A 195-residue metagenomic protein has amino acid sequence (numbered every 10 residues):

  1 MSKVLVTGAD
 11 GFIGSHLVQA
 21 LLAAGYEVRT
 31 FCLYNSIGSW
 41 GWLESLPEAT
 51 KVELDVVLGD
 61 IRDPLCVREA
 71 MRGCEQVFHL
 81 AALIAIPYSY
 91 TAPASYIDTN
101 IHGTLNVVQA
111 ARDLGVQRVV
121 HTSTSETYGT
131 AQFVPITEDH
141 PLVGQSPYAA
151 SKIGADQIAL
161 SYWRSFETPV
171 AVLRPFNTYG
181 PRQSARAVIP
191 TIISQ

Functional and structural regions predicted by a protein language model:
M1-T178: N-terminal Rossmann-like NAD(P)+-binding domain of SDR-like oxidoreductases, especially those catalyzing
I153, T178-I192: Glycine/proline-rich active-site loop of Rossmann-fold NAD(P)-dependent oxidoreductases
R164, P190-Q195: Alpha-helical substrate-binding/gating segment
